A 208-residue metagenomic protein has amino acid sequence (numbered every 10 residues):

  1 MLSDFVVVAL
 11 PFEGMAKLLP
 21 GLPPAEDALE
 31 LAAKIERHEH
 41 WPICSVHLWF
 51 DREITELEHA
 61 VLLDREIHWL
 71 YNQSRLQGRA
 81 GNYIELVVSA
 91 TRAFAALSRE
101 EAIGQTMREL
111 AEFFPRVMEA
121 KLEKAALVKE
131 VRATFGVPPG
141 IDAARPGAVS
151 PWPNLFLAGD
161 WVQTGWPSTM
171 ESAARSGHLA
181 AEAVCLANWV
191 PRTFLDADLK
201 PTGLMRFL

Functional and structural regions predicted by a protein language model:
M1-E119, L199: Mid-domain catalytic core of redox enzymes that form a hydrophobic substrate pocket/lid adjacent to a catalytic redox
K17-L19, V137, P167: Short glycine-/acidic-enriched loop or helix-start segments at secondary-structure transitions that form or flank
I35-E36, A183-L208: Active-site-proximal substrate-binding core of FAD-dependent oxidoreductases
Y71-A80, E130-L157, W161-T164: FAD-binding beta-loop-beta segment adjacent to the flavin cofactor pocket
A96-E100, V149, P167, E171: Short, solvent-exposed loop/helix junctions and linker helices that flank or host conserved functional motifs
Q105-S150, T202: Flavin (FAD/FMN) cofactor-binding core of flavoprotein oxidoreductases
V162-V184, N188: A conserved FAD-binding loop/helix module that cradles the flavin
